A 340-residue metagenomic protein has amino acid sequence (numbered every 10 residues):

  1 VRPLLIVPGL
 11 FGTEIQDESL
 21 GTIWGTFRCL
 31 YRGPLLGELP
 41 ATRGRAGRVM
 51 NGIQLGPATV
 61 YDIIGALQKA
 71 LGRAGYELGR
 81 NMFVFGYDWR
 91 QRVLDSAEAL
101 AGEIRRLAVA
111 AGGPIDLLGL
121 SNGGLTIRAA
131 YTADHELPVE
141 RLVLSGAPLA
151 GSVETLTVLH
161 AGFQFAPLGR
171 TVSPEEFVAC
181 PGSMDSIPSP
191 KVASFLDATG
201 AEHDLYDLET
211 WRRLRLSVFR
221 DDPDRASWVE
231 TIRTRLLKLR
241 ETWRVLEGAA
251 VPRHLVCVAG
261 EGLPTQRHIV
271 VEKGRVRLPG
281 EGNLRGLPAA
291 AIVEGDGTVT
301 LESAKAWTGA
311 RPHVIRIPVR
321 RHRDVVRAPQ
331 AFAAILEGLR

Functional and structural regions predicted by a protein language model:
V1-C180, D185-S186, A193-D197, A201-L205 (+2 more regions): N-terminal non-catalytic accessory region
I63, E176, P188, D224 (+1 more regions): Non-membrane alpha-helical secondary structure
R80-F83, Y87, Q91-L94, V192-N283 (+2 more regions): Alpha/beta-hydrolase fold catalytic core
